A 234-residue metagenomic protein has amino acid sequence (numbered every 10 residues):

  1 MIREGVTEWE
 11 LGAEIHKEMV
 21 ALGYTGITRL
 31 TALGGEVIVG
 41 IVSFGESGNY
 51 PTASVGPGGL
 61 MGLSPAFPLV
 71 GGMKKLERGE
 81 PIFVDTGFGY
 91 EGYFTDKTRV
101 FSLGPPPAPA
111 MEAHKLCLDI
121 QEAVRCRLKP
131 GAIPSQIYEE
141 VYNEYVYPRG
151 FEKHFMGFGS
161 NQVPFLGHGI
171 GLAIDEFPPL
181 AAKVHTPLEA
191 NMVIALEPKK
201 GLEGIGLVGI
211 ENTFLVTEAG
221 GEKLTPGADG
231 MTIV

Functional and structural regions predicted by a protein language model:
M1-V234: Active-site neighborhoods and metal-handling regions in enzymes and metal-associated proteins
